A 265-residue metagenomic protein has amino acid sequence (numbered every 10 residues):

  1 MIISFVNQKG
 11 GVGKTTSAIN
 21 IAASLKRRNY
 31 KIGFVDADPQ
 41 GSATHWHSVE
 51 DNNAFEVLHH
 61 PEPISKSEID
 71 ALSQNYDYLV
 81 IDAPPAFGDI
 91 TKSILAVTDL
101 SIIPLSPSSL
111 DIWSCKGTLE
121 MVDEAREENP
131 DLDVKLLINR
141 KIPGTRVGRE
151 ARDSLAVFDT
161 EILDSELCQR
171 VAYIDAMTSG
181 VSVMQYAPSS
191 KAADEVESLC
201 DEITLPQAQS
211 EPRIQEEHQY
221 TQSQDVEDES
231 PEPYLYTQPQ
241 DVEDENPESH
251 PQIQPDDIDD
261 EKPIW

Functional and structural regions predicted by a protein language model:
I2-Q8, V12, A23-P85, D89-K92 (+2 more regions): P-loop/Walker-type NTP enzyme "switch/lid" segment
S17: Hydrophobic positions on the alpha1 helix immediately C-terminal to the Walker A/P-loop
I90-S109: Inter-motif core of Ras-like GTPase G domains
C115-E128: Conserved C-terminal guanine-recognition region of P-loop GTPase G domains, centered on the G4
I142, S154-V181: Beta-strand-loop-alpha "switch" segments that mediate conformational coupling across diverse proteins
D175-A193, E197: Inter-lobe coupling/hinge region of RecA-like P-loop helicase motors
E211-W265: P-loop NTP-binding site
